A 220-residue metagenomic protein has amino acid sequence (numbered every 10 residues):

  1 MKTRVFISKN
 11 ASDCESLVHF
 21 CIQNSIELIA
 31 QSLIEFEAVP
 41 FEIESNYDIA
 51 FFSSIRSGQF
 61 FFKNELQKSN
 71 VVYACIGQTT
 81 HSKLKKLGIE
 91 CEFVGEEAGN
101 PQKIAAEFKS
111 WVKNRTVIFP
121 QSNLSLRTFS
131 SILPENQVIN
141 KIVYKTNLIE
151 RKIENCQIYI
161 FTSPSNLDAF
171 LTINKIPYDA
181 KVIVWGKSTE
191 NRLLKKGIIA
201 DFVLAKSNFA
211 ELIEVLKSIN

Functional and structural regions predicted by a protein language model:
M1-N220: Signature of uroporphyrinogen-III synthase
